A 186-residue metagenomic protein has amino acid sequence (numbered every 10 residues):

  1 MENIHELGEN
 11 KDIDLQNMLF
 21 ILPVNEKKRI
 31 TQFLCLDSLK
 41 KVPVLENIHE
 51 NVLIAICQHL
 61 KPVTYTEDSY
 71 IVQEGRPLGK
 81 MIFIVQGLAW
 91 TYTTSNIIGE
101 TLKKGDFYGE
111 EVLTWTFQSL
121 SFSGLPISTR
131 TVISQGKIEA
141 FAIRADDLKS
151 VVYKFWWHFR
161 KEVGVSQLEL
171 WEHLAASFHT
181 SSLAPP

Functional and structural regions predicted by a protein language model:
M1-V42: Membrane-proximal amphipathic helices and linker segments at transmembrane-helix boundaries in multi-pass membrane
N3, L22-E26, K40, V44 (+7 more regions): Charge-rich, low-complexity amphipathic helices in intrinsically disordered tails/linkers adjacent to domains
G8-D12, K27, S38, N47 (+4 more regions): Residue-level signal for secondary-structure boundary elements
L15-F20, E50, T93, L170-W171: Juxtamembrane/interface motifs at transmembrane-helix termini
P23, R144-A145: Helix N-cap / beta->alpha transition motif
K27-E139, D146-S150: Regulatory nucleotide-sensing modules
S121-F122, P126-R130, E139, A145-P186: A small-molecule sensor/coupling module
